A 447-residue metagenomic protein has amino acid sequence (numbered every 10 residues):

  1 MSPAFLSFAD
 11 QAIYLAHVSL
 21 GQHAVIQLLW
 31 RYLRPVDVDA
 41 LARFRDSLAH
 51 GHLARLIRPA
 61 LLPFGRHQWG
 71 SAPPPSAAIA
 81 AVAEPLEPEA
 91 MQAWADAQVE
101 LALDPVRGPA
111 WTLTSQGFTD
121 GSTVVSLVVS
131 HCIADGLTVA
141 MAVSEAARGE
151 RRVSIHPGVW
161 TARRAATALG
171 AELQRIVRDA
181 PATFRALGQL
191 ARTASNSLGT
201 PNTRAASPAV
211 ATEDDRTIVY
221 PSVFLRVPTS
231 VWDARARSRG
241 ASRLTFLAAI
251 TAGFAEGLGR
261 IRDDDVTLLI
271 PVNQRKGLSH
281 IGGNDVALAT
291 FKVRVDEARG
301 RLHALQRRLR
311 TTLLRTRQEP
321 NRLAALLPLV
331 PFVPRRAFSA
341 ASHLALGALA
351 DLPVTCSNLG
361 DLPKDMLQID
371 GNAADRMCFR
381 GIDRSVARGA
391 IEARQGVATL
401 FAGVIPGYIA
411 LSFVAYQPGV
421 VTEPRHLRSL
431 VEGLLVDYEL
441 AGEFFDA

Functional and structural regions predicted by a protein language model:
M1-L48: N-terminal low-complexity, Ser/Thr- and acidic-residue-enriched intrinsically disordered segments
M1-P3, R192-V210, G433-A447: Short amphipathic alpha-helical segments
L6-Q22, P63, H67, C378 (+2 more regions): Low-complexity, charged, repeat-rich alpha-helical/coil interaction segments
S19-V25, T119, R216, I281-D285 (+1 more regions): Short, flexible turn/loop "capping" segments at secondary-structure junctions
W30-V38, R43-A49, R58-R380, R384-R394 (+1 more regions): Soluble acyl-CoA-dependent acyltransferase catalytic core bearing the H(X)4D motif
D46-A54, A147-E150, V431-L440: A common structural junction motif
V266-T267, E392-A447: Extended, hydrophobic beta-loop-alpha segments that form or line the acyl/peptidyl-thioester binding and transfer paths
